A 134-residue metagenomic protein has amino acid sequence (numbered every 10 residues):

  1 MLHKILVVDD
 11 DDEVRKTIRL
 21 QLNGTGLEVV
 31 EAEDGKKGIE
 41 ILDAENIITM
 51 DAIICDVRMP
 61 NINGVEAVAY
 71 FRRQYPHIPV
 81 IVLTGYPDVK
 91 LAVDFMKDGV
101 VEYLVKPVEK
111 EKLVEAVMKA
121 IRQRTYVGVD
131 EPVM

Functional and structural regions predicted by a protein language model:
D12-E31: Two-component/phosphorelay signaling modules centered on CheY-like receiver
R15, V57-P60, T84, D88: The feature encodes the CheY-like receiver
E31-A52: Acidic, metal-coordinating helix/loop segments flanking the phosphotransfer/catalytic sites of two-component signaling
E33-K37, N63-E66, T84: Acidic catalytic/metal-coordinating carboxylates
E40-A44, V65-H77, D94: Short amphipathic alpha-helix used as the core "switch/output" element in two-component signaling
I53-R58, P79: The short loop immediately C-terminal to the conserved phospho-acceptor aspartate in CheY-like receiver
E66, P87-E102: Alpha4 helix (beta4-alpha4-beta5 surface) of REC/receiver domains from two-component response regulators
V108-M118: C-terminal output helix
